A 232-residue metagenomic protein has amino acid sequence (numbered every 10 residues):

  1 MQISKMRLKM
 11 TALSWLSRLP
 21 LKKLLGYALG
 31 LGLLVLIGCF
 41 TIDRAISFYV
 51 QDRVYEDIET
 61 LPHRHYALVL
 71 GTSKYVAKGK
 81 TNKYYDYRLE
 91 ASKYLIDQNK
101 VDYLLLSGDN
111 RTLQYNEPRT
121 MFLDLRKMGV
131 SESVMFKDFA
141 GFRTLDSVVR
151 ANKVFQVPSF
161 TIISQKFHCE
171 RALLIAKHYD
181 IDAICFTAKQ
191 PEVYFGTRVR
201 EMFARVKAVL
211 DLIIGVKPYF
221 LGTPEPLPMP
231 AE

Functional and structural regions predicted by a protein language model:
Q2-L61, L221-P226: N-terminal membrane-anchoring alpha-helices
R7, R44-V199: A structural signal for short, hydrophobic/glycine-enriched beta-strand patches
L19-P20, L24, T41, Y85 (+2 more regions): Short alpha-helical segments used as structural interaction elements across diverse proteins
L29-L33, L95, L212-I214: Enrichment for repetitive, rod-forming helical segments
Y49, R198-K217: A transmembrane-helix-recognition feature enriched in membrane-embedded lipid enzymes and envelope glyco-/phospholipid
R64, V216-E232: Short linear elements at protein peripheries
